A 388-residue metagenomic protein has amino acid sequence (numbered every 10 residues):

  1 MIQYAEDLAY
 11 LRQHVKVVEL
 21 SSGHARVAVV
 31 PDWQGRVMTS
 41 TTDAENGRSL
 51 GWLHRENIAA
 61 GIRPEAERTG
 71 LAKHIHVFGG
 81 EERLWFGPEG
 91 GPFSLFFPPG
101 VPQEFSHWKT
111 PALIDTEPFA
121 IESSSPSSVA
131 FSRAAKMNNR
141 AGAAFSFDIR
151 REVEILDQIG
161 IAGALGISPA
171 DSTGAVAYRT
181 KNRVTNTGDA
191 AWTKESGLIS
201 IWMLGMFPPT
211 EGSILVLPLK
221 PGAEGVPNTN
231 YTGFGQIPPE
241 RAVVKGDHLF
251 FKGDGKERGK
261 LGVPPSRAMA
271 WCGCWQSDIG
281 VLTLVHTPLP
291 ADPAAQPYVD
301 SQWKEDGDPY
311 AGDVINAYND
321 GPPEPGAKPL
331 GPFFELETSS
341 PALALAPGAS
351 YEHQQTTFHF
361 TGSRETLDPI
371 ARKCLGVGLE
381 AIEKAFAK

Functional and structural regions predicted by a protein language model:
M1-R179, R183, T187-K388: Surface-exposed acidic/polar loop and edge beta-strand patches at domain peripheries
